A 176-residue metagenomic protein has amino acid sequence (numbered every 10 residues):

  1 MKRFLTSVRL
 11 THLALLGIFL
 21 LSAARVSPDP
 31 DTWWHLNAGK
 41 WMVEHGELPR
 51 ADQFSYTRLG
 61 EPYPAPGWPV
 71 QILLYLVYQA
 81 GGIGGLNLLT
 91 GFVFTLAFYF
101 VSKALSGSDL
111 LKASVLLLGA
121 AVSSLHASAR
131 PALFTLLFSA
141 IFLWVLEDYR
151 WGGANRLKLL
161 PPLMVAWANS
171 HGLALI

Functional and structural regions predicted by a protein language model:
M1-L21: Start-transfer (signal-anchor) and selected internal transmembrane alpha helices of multi-pass inner/ER membrane
F19, G119-S123, L157-L173: Membrane-interface alpha helices of multi-pass inner-membrane proteins
L21-L36: Helix-to-loop transition at the C-terminal end of transmembrane segments
K40-L59: Extracytosolic helix-loop segments that constitute the early lumenal/periplasmic catalytic or substrate-binding loops
T57-G84: Short hydrophobic/aromatic helix or loop-helix immediately within or flanking a transmembrane segment in polytopic
L88-S106: Transmembrane-helix motifs of polytopic, lipid-linked glycan transferases
A127-F134: Short acidic/glycine- and proline-prone juxtamembrane loop motifs at membrane-interface regions of multi-pass membrane
F142-L157: Membrane-interface transmembrane helices that cradle and orient dolichyl/undecaprenyl
